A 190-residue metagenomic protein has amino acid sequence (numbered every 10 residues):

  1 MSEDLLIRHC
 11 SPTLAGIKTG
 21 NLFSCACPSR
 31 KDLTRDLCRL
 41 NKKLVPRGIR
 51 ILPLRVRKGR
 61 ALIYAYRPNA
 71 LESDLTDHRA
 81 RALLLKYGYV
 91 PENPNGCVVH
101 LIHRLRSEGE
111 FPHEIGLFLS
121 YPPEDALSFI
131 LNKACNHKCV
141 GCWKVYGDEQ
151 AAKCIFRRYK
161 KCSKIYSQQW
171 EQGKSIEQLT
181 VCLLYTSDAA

Functional and structural regions predicted by a protein language model:
S2-L44: A structured, charge-rich N-terminal accessory region that forms the first stable segment of a protein and links
C10-G16, I51-R55, I102-S107: Short, flexible, solvent-exposed loop/turn segments with mixed acidic/basic and small polar residues
K18-G20, G59-A61, P112-E114: Short, surface-exposed beta-edge/turn micro-motifs
L37-V90: A glycine-rich, hydrophobic loop/mini-helix early in the fold
N93-G109: Helix-hairpin-helix/helix-loop-helix acidic hairpins
P112-K138: Hydrophobic/aromatic-rich, well-ordered segments within soluble, folded domains that form packed cores
C142-L184: Long, compositionally biased
Y185-A190: Conserved small/polar residues in nucleotide/adenosyl-binding loops
